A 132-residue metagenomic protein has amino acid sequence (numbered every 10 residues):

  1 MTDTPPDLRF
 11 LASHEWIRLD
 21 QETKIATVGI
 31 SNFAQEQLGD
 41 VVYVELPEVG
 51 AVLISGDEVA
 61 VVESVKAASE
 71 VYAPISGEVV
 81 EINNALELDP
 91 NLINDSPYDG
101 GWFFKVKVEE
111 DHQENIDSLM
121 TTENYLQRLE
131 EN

Functional and structural regions predicted by a protein language model:
M1-S55, D95-S96, G100-Q113, D117-N132: Acidic, low-complexity mobile loops and tails
H14-W16, V62, V71, V79: Conserved hydrophobic positions within beta-strands
L19-E22, I82-L88: Short, conserved beta-turn/loop elements at beta-strand boundaries and strand-helix junctions
E48-V62, E78-V80: Short, well-structured beta-strand-loop connectors
E58-A60, V65-A67, A85-L86, E110: Short, charged beta-turn/beta-strand-edge "cap" motif at the junction between a beta-strand and an adjacent loop
D89-N94: Short, solvent-exposed secondary-structure boundary/capping segments
